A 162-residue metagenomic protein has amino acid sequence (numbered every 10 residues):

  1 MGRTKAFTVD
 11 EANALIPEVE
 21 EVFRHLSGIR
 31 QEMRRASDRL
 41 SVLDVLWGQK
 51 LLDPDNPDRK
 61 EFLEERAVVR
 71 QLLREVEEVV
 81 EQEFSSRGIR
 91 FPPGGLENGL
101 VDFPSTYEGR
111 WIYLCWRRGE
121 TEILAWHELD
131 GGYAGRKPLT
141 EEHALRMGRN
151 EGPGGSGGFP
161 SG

Functional and structural regions predicted by a protein language model:
M1-Q49: Long, hydrophobic N-terminal alpha-helical segment
G2-K5, V9, I16, Q49-K60 (+2 more regions): Alpha-helical context
A6, A12-A14, A36, A67 (+3 more regions): A sequence-composition feature that detects small, non-aromatic residues
N13, W47, N56, G131-G135: Low-complexity, compositionally biased segments
E20, R24-S27, A67, Q71-E78: Generic structural signal for well-ordered, non-transmembrane alpha-helical segments in soluble/cytosolic regions
I29-Q31, S37, L51, N98 (+2 more regions): Residue-level signal for alpha-helical context at structural boundaries
R35-E75: Structured domain cores in non-transmembrane regions
Q71, E78-G162: Glycine-rich, aromatic-bearing surface loops/beta-hairpins
